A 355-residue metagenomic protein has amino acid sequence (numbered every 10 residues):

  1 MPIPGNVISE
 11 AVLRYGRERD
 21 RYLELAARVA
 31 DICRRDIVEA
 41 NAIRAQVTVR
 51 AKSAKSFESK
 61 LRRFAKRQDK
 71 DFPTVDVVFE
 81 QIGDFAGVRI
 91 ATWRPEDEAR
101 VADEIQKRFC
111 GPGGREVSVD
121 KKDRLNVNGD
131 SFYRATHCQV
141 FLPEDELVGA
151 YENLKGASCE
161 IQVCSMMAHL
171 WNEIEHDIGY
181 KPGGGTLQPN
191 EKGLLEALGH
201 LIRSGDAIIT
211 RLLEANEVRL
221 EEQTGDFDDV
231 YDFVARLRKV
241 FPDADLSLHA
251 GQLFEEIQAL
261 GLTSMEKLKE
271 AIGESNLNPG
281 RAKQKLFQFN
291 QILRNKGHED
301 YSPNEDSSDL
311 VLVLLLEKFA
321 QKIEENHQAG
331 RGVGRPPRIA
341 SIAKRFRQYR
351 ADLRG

Functional and structural regions predicted by a protein language model:
M1-F85, T92, E96, G225 (+3 more regions): Charge-rich, low-complexity segments
M1-L25, K155-D300: An acidic, glycine-/histidine-flanked metal-binding catalytic module
D31, R35, A54-R62, D69-F72 (+6 more regions): Short alpha-helical interface elements
F57-Q68, F132-V140, V230-F241: Short, charged low-complexity intrinsically disordered segments located at boundaries of structured domains
F79, A91-R211: Long beta-strand-rich cores associated with HINT superfamily self-processing modules
S118-H137, L142-D145, N190-Q223, H298-R347: Amphipathic, soluble alpha/beta structural segments
